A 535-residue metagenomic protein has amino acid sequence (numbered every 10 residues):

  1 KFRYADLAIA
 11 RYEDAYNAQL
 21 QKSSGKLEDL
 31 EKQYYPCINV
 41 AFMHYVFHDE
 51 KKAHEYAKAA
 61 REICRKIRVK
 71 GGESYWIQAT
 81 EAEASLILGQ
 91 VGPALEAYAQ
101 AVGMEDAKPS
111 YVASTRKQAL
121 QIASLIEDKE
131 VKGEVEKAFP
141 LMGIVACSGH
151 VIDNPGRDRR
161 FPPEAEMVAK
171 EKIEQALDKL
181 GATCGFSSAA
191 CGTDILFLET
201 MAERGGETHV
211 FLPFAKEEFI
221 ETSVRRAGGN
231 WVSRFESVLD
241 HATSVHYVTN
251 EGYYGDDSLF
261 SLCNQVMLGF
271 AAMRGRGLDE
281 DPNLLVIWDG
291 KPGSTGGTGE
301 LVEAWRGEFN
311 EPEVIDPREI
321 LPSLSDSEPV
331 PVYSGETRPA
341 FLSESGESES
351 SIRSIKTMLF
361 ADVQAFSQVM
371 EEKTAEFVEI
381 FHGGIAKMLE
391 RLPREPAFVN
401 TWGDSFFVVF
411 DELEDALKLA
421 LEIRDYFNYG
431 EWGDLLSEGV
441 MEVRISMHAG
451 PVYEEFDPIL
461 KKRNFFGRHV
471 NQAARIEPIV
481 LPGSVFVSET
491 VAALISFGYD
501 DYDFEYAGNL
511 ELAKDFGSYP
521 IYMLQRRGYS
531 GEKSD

Functional and structural regions predicted by a protein language model:
K1-C64, P140-P331: Acidic/glycine-enriched connector segments
K22-S24, E28-L30, C64-E73, E105-K117: Boundary/linker segments of alpha-helical solenoid repeat arrays
N39, T80-I87, K117-Q118: "A position-specific structural signal for the A-helix of alpha-solenoid helical repeats
K58-E62, V91-P109: TPR/TPR-like (Sel1-like) alpha-helical repeat modules
L321-S354, E379: Regulatory cytosolic signal-relay segments
S345-Y426: Catalytic NTP-binding/metal-coordinating core of nucleotidyl cyclase/transferase enzymes
V408-G531: Catalytic beta-strand-to-alpha-helix segment of the class III nucleotidyl cyclase homology domain
